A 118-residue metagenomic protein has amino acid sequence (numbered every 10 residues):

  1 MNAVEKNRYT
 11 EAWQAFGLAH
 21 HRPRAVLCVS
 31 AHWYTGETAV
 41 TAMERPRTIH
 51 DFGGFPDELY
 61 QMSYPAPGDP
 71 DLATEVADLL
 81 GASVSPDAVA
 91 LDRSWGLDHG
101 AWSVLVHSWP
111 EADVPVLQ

Functional and structural regions predicted by a protein language model:
M1-L79, S83-V84: A short aromatic-anchored loop/beta-hairpin motif
L72-Q118: Internal, conserved structured core segments that host functional sites
